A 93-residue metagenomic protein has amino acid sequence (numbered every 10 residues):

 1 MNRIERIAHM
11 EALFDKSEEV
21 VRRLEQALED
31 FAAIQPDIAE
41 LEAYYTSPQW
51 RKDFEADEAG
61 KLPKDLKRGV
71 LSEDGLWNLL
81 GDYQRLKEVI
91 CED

Functional and structural regions predicted by a protein language model:
H9, D15, E19-R23, P36-D93: Long, low-complexity or tandemly repetitive, helically biased scaffold regions used for multimeric assembly/adhesion
A27-L28: Charged, low-complexity interaction regions
